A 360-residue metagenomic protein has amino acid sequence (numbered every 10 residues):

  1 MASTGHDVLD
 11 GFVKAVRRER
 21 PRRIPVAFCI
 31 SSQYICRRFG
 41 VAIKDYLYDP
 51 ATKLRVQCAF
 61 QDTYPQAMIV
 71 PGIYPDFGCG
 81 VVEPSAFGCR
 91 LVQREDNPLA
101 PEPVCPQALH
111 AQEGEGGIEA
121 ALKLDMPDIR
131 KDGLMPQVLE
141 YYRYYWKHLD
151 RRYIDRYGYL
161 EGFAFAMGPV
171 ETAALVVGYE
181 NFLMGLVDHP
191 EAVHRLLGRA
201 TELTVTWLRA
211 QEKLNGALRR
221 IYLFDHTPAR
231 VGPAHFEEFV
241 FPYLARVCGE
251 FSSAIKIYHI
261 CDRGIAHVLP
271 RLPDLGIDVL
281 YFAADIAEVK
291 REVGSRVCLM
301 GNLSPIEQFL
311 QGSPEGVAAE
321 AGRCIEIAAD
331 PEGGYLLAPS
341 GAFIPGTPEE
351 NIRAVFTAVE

Functional and structural regions predicted by a protein language model:
M1-Y46, P50, R55-V56, V70 (+1 more regions): Active-site loop segments of alpha/beta catalytic cores
F12-K14, R18, I43, P75 (+4 more regions): Polar low-complexity intrinsically disordered regions enriched in Ser/Thr and small residues
S31-I35, G78-V81, A86-G88, E113-L122: A short glycine/small-residue-enriched secondary-structure motif
Q57-L91: Membrane helical hairpin/interfacial module
D96-K147: A gly/proline- and charged-residue-enriched helix-loop-helix capping module
